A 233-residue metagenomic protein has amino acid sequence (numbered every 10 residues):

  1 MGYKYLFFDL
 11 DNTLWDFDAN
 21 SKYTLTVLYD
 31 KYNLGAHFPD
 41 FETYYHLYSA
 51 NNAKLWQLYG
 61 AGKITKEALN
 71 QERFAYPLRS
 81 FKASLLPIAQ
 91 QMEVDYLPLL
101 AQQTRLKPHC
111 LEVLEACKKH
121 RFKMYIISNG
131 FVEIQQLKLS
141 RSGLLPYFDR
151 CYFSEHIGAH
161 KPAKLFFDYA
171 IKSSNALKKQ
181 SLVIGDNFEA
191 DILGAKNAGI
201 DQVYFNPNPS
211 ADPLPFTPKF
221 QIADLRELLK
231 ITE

Functional and structural regions predicted by a protein language model:
M1-A50, S80: Active-site neighborhood of HAD-like aspartate-dependent phosphohydrolases
M1-L6, A19, E115, I127 (+1 more regions): Asp-based, Mg2+/Mn2+-dependent phosphohydrolase catalytic module
W15-A19, A83, A101, R105 (+1 more regions): Residues in soluble alpha-helical coiled-coils and helical-bundle/repeat scaffolds
S21-Y29, Y48-N52, F74, E93-L97 (+1 more regions): Hydrophobic alpha-helical core bundles mediating ligand binding, dimerization, or RNAP-core interactions
Y23, A68-E72, E133, L165: A generic alpha-helix surface/boundary motif
N33-H37, S80-L85, G143-Y147, N175-A176: Short helix-capping segments at alpha-helix termini
A50-V94: A metal-dependent, Asp-based hydrolase signature
E67-Q71, L85-Q90, V94-I126: Short, acidic loop-to-helix structural element flanking the phosphoryl-transfer center in phosphate-processing enzymes
